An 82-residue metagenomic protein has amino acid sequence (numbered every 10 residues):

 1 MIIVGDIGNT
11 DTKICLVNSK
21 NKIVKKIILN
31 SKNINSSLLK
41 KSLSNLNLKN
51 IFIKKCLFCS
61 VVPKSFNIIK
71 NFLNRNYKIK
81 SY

Functional and structural regions predicted by a protein language model:
M1-V24: Gly/Thr-rich phosphate-binding beta-strand-loop-beta motif of the actin/hexokinase/Hsp70
I3, K20, N35-S36, F52: Core, highly hydrophobic multi-pass alpha-helical transmembrane subunits of bioenergetic inner membranes
L16, S36, I79-Y82: Helical "lid/coupling" subdomains associated with nucleotide-phosphate turnover
S19-I23, N45-N50, N74: Polybasic, low-complexity, intrinsically disordered segments
I23-S37: Glycine-rich phosphate-binding "P-loop"
N35-N47: Short, well-ordered amphipathic alpha-helical segments that serve as non-catalytic structural scaffolds within diverse
K49-Y82: Short beta-strand-loop/turn "lid" adjacent to the catalytic site in phosphate-handling enzymes
